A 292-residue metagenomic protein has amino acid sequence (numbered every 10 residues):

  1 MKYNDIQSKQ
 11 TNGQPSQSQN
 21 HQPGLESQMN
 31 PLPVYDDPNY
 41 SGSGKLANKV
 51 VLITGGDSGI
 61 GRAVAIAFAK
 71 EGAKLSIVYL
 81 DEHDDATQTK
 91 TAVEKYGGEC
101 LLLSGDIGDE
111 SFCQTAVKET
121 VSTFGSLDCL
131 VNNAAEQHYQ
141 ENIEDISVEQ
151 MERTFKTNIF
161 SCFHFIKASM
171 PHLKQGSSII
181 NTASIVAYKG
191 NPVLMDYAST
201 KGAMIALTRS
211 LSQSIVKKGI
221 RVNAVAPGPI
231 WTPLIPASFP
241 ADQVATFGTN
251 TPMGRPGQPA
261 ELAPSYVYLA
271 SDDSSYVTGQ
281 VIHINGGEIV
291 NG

Functional and structural regions predicted by a protein language model:
I6, M29, D37-P38, Q140 (+3 more regions): Short C-terminal tail/terminal secondary-structure segment of NAD(P)H-dependent dehydrogenase/reductase domains
S8, Q14, Q114, S122 (+4 more regions): Conserved mid-core segment of classical short-chain dehydrogenase/reductases
A73-Q88: Conserved glycine-rich Rossmann-like NAD(P)H-binding loop of the short-chain dehydrogenase/reductase
H83, S104-V117, V148, A260-E261: The beta1-alpha1 cofactor-binding region of Rossmann-like NAD(H)/NADP(H)-dependent oxidoreductases
E144-F163, I180, M204, M253: Catalytic Tyr-X3-Lys loop
I166, T200, T208: Active-site helix of classical SDR
P171-H172, Q213-K217, S275: Alpha-helical segment proximal to the catalytic Tyr-Lys
S184: Residue(s) in the substrate-gating loop at a strand-loop-helix junction that position the organic substrate next
